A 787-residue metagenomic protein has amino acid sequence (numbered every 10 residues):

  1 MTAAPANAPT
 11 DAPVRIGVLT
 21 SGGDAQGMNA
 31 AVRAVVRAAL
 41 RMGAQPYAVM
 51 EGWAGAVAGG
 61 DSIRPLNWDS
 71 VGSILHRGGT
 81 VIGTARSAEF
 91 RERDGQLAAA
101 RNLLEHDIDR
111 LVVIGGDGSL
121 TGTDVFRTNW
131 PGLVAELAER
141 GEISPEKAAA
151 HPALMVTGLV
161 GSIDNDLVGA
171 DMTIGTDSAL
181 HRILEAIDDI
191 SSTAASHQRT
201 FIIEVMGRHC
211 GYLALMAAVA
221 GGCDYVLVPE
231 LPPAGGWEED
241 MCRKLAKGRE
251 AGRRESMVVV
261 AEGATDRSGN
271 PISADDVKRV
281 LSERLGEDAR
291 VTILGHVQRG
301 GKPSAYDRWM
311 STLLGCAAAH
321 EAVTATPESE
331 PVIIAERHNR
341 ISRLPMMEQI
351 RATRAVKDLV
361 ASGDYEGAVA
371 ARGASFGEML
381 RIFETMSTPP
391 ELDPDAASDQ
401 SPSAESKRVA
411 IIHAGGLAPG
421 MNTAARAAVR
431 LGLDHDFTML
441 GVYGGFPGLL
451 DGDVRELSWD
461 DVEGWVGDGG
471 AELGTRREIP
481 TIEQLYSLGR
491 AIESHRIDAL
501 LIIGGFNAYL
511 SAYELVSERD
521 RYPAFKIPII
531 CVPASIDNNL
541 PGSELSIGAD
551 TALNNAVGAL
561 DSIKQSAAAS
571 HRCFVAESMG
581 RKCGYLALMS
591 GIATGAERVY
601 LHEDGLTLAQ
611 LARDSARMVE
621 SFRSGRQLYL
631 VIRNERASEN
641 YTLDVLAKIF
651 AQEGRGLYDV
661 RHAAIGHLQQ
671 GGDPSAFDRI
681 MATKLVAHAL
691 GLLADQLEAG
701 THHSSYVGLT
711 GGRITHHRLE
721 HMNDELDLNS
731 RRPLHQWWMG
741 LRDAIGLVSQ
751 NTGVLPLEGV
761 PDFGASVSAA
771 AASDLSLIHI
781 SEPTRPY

Functional and structural regions predicted by a protein language model:
A3, A56-L111, L120, E146 (+9 more regions): Glycine-rich oxoanion-binding loops at beta->alpha junctions
P9-G60, S403-L450: N-terminal phosphate-binding or glycine-rich loops at protein starts, especially the Walker A/P-loop of NTPases
S21-D24, V49-G55, R86-S87, G116-G118 (+18 more regions): Short, ordered loop/turn segments at secondary-structure junctions
A25-V35, A56-V57, E92-L97, D117-D124 (+14 more regions): Short glycine/serine/threonine-rich phosphate/pyrophosphate-binding segments that cradle anionic phosphate groups
P46, V113-G115, T121-M155, T173-V291 (+3 more regions): Accessory alpha-helical/coil subdomains and C-terminal extensions that flank or cap enzyme catalytic cores
S273-S403, A647-D774: C-terminal non-catalytic interaction/assembly regions of soluble proteins
I778-Y787: Single conserved hydrophobic/aromatic residue that forms the stacking wall/gate of nucleotide- or nucleobase-binding
